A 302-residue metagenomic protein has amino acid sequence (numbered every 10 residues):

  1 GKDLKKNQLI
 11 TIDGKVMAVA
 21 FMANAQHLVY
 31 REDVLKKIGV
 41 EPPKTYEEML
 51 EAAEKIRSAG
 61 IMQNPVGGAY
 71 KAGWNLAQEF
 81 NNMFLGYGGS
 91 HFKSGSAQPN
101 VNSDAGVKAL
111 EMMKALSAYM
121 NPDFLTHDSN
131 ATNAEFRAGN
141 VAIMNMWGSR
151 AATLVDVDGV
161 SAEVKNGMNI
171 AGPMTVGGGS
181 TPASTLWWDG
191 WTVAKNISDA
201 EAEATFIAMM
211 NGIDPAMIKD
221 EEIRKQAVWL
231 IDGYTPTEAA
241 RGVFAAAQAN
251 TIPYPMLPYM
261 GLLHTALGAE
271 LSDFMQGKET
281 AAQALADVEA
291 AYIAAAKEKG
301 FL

Functional and structural regions predicted by a protein language model:
G1-A25, E41, L50, E79 (+1 more regions): Hinge/lid segment of periplasmic solute-binding proteins
G1-K2, Y70, Y87-K108, D158-M168 (+2 more regions): Short, solvent-exposed loop/beta-turn-alpha elements that line the ligand-binding surface or hinge of extracytoplasmic
M17-A18, S58-K71, D214-R224, K297-L302: Bilobed periplasmic-binding protein-like "clamshell/Venus-flytrap" ligand-binding domains
Q26-V29, F84, W191-T192: Short glycine- and hydrophobic/aromatic-rich loop-to-beta-strand nucleating segment in the catalytic cores
Y46-E51, F124-A138: Short helix-initiation/N-cap motifs at beta->coil->alpha
A53-K55, G95-L125: Glycine-centered hinge/linker elements that transmit conformational signals in sensory and ligand-binding systems
A142-W147: Paired acidic/hydrophobic, glycine-rich loop segments that form the ligand-binding mouth/hinge of periplasmic-binding
S149-V164, V176-A269, K299-F301: C-terminal lobe and pocket-closing loops of periplasmic/extracytoplasmic Venus-flytrap solute-binding proteins
